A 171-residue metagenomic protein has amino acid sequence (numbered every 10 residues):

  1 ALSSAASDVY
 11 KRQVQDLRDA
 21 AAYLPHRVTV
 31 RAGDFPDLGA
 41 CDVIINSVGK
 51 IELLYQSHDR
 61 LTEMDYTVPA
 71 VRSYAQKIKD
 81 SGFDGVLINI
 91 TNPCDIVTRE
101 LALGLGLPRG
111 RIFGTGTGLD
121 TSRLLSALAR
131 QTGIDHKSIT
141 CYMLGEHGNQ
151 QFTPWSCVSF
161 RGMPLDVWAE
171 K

Functional and structural regions predicted by a protein language model:
A1-A6: Single conserved hydrophobic/aromatic residue that forms the stacking wall/gate of nucleotide- or nucleobase-binding
D8-C41: Conserved N-terminal Rossmann-fold NAD(P) cofactor-binding segment
R18-A22, R99-G110, A129-I134: Short, surface-exposed basic-aromatic patches at helix termini and helix-loop junctions that form
I44-N46, N89: Redox-cofactor binding/interface segments in oxidoreductases and associated redox assembly factors
V48-K50: Conserved NAD(P)H cofactor-binding loop of Rossmann-fold oxidoreductase domains
E52-L53, I96: Short glycine-rich, flexible loops that bind phosphorylated cofactors or substrates
D59-T117, S122-L125: Rossmann-like NAD(P)(H) cofactor-binding subdomain of soluble oxidoreductases
T115, S122-K171: Substrate/ligand-engaging "lid" and interaction regions
